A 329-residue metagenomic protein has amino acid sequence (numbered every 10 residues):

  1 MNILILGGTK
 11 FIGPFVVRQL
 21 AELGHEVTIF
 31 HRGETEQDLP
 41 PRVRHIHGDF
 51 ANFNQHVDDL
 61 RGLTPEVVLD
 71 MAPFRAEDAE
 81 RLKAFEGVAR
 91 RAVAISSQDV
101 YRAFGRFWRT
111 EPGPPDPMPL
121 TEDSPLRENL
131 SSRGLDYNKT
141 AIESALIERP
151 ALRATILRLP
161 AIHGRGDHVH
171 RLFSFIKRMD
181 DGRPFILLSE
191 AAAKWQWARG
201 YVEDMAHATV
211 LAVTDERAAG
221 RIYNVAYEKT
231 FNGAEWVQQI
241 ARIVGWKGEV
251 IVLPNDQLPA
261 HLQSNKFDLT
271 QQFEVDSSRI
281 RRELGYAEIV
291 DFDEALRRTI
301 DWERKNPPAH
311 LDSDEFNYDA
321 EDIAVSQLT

Functional and structural regions predicted by a protein language model:
I3-L23: N-terminal Rossmann NAD(P)H-binding glycine-rich loop of SDR-like oxidoreductase domains
L6, G164, L188-W195, Y223-T230 (+4 more regions): Glycine-rich Rossmann NAD(P)(H)-binding loop
E26-R32: Conserved glycine-rich Rossmann-like NAD(P)H-binding loop of the short-chain dehydrogenase/reductase
E34-R90, A94, V100-R106: NAD(P)H-binding glycine-rich loop region in Rossmannoid oxidoreductase-like domains and their noncatalytic homologs
E80-T140, T155: Conserved Rossmann-fold NAD(P)-dependent oxidoreductase catalytic core, especially the SDR/UDP-sugar
I142-G166: Conserved beta-loop-beta element that borders a ligand/cofactor-binding pocket
I176-I186, W195-F231, Q238: Alpha-helical substrate-binding/gating segment
L211-Q271, S277, R297, H310-L311 (+2 more regions): Mid/C-terminal beta-alpha module of Rossmann-like enzyme folds, strongest in SDR-family dehydrogenases/epimerases
